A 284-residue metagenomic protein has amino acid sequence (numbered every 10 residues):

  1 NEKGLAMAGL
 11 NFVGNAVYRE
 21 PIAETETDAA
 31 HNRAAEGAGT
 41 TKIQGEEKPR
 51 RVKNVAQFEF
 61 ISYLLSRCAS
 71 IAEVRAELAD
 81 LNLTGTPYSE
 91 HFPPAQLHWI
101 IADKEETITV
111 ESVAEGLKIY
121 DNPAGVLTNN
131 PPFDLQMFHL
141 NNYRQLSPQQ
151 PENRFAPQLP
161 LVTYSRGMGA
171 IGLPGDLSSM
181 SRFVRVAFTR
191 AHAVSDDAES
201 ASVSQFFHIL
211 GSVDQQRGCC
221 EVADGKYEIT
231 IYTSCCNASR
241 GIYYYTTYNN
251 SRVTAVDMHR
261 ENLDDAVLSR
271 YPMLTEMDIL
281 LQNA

Functional and structural regions predicted by a protein language model:
N1-C68: N-terminal accessory/precursor segments of enzymes
L5-A6, E106-I108, L117, G241-Y243: Hydrophobic residues embedded in beta-strands of well-ordered beta-sheets
A6-G9, I100, T109, C235: Structural recognition of the beta-strand scaffold that forms the well-ordered cores of secreted hydrolase catalytic
V13-N15, E115-K118, G125, N249-V253: Short, surface-exposed beta-strand-loop junctions and turns on beta-sheet-rich folds
R51-P87, E199-L210: Proteins synthesized as precursors that undergo proteolytic processing into mature forms
I71, R75-S112: Aromatic- and glycine-enriched pocket-lining scaffold segments that form the walls of small-molecule binding clefts
T86-P87, P94-A95, K104, L127-A284: C-terminus-biased signal that marks the final domain/tail of proteins
K104-L127, Y232: Exposed beta-strand-loop-beta-strand "reactive/processing" segments of non-cytosolic proteins
